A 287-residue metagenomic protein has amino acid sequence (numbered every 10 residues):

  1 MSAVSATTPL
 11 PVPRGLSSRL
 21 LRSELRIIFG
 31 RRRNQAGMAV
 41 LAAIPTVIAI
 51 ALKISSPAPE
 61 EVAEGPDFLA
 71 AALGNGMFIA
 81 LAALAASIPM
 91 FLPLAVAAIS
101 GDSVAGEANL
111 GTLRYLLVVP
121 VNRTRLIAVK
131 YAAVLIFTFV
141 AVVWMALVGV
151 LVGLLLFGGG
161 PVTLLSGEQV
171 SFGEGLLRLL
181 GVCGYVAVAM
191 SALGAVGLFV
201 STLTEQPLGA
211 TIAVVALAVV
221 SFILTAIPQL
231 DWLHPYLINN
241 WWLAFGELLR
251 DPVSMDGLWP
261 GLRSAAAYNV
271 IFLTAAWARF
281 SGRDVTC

Functional and structural regions predicted by a protein language model:
S2-A42: Aromatic- and glycine-rich beta-strand/loop motifs that create alpha-glucan
S2-P11, A42, T46-A98, A128-G194 (+2 more regions): Secretory targeting signals
S2-S5, F199, L203, S264-C287: Junction motif at the cytosolic side of a transmembrane helix
L41-P45, V134, V215-V219, N269: Residue-level recognition of pore/gate-forming positions within transmembrane alpha-helices of multi-pass
V47-S55, T204-N240: Transmembrane helix segments
A97-Y115, C287: Transmembrane helix boundary and interhelical loop/hinge segments in multi-pass membrane proteins
T124-A128, F280: Alpha-helix N-cap/helix-start motif at helix boundaries, enriched for small hydrophobics
